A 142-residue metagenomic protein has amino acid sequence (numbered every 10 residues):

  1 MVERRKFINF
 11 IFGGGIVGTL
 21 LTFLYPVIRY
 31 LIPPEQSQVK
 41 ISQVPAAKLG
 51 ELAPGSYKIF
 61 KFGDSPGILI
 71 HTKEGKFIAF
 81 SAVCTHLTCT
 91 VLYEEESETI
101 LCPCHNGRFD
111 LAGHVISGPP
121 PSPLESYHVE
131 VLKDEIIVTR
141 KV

Functional and structural regions predicted by a protein language model:
M1-I8: Twin-arginine (Tat) signal peptide motif
N9, G13-T85, C89-E96, P123-V142: N-terminal pre-ligand scaffold of iron-sulfur
E98-N106, I116-E125: Short cysteine/histidine-rich metal-coordination sites, predominantly Zn2+-binding motifs
